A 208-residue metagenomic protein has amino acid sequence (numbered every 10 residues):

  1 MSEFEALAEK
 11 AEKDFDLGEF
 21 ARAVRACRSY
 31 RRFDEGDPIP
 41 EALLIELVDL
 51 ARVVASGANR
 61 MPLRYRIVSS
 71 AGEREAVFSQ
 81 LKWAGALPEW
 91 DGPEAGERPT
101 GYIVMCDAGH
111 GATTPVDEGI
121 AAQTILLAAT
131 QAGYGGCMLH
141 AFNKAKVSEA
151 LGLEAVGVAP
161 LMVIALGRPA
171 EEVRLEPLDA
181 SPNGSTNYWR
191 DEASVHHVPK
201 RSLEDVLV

Functional and structural regions predicted by a protein language model:
M1-V208: Acidic, surface-exposed loops and disordered segments
